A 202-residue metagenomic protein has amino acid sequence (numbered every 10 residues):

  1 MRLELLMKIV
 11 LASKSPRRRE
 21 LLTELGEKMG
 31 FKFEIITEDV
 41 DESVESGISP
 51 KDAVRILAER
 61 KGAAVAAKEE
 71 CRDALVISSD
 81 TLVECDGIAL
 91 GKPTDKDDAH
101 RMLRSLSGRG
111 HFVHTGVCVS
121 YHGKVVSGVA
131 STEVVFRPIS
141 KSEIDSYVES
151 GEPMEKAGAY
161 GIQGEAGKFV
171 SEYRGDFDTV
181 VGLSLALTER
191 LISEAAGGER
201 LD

Functional and structural regions predicted by a protein language model:
M1-L6: Short, Lys/Arg-enriched N-terminal segments with co-localized hydrophobic residues within the first ~10-30 amino acids
M7-M29: N-terminal beta1-alpha1 ligand-phosphate binding loop
M7-V10, I48-D202: Anionic-ligand binding patches
K14, E38, H122: Cofactor-binding loop segments of dinucleotide-utilizing enzymes, especially the Rossmann-like FAD- and NAD(P)+-binding
T23-K32, A67-R72: Intrinsically disordered, low-complexity coil segments
K28, D41-E42, R109, S150: A short linear boundary/processing microfeature
G30-G47, V125-S131: Short glycine-rich, Thr/Ser-proximal phosphate-binding strand/loop in the N-terminal lobe of ATP-dependent enzymes
